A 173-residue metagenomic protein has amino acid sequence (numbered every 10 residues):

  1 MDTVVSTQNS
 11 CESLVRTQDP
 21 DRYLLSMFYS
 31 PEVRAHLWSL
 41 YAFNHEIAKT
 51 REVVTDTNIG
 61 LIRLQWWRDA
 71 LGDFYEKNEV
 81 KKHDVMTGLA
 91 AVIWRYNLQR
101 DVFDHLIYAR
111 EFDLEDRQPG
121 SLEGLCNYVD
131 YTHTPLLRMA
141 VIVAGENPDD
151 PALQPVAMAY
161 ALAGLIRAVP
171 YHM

Functional and structural regions predicted by a protein language model:
M1-M158, L162-M173: Acidic catalytic motifs of isoprenoid enzymes
